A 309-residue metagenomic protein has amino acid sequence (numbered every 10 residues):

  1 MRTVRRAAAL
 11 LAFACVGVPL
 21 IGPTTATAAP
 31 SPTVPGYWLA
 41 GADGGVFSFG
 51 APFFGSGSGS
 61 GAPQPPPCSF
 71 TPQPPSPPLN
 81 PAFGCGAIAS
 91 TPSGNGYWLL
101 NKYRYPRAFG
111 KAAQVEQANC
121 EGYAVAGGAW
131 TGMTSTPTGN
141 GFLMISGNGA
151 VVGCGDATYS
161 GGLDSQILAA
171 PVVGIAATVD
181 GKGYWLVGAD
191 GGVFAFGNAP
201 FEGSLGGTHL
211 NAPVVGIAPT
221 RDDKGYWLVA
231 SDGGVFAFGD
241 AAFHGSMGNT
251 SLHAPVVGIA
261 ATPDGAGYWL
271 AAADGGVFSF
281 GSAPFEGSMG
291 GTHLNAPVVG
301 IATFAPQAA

Functional and structural regions predicted by a protein language model:
M1-R2, N80: Serine/threonine-rich low-complexity intrinsically disordered regions
R2-A28: Secretory targeting and sorting signals
A29-A309: Trp/Gly-enriched beta-strand/coil motifs that build multi-repeat beta-propeller-like domains and related W-rich binding
